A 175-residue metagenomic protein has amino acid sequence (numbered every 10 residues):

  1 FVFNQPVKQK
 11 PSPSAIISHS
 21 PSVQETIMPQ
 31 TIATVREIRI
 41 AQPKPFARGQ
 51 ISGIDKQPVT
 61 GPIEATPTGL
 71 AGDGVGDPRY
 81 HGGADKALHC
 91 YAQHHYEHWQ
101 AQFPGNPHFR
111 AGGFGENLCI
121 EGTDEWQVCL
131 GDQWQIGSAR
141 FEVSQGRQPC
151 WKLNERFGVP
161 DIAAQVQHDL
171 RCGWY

Functional and structural regions predicted by a protein language model:
F1-F3: Aromatic (phenylalanine/tyrosine) cluster motif
P11-S14, S138: A subset of signal/propeptide-processing and intrinsically disordered low-complexity segments in secreted/extracellular
P13-I27: Short, Lys/Arg-enriched N-terminal segments with co-localized hydrophobic residues within the first ~10-30 amino acids
E25-E155, D161-I162: Electropositive, beta-rich accessory/interaction domains or terminal extensions that provide binding surfaces
Q165, D169-Y175: Extended, acidic-biased charged interface segments
